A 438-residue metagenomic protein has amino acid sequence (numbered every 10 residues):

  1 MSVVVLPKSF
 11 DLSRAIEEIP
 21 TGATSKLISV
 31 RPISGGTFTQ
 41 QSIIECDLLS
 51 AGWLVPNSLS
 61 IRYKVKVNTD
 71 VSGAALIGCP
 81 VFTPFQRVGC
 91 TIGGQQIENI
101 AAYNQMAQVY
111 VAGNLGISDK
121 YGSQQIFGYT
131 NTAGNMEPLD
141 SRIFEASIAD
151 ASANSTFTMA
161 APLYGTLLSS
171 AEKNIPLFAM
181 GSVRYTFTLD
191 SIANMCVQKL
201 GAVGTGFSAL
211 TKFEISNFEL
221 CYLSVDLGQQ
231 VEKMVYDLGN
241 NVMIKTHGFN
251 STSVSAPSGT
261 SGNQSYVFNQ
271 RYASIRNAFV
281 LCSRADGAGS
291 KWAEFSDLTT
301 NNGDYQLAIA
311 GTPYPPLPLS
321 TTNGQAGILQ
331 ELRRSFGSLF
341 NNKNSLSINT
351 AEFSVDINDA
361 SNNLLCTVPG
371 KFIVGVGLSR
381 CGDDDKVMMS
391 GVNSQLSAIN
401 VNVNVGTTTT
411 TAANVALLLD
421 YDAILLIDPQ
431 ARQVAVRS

Functional and structural regions predicted by a protein language model:
M1-S438: Short, low-complexity Pro/Thr/Gly
